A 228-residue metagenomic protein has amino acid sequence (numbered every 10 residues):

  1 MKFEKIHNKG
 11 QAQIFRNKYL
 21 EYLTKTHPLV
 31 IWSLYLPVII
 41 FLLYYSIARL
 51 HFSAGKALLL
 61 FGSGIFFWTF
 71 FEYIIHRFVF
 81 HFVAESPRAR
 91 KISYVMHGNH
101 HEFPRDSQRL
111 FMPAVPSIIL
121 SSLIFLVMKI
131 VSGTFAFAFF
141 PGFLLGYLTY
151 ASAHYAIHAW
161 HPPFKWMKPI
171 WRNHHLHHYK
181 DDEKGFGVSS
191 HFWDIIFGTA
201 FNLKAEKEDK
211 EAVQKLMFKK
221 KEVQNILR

Functional and structural regions predicted by a protein language model:
M1-F140, S152, E183-R228: Non-catalytic, topology-defining segments of multipass membrane proteins
H51-S53, Y147, P163-M167: N-terminal start-of-chain detector that recognizes signal peptides and the immediate post-cleavage beginning
G62, F66, L144, K165-K168: Residue-level detector of transmembrane insertion/anchoring sites
L144-A151: Alpha-helical membrane-embedded segments
I157-I170, E183: Interfacial helix-loop-helix junctions of multi-pass membrane proteins
I170-L176: Short, membrane-exposed interhelical loops at transmembrane-helix boundaries
K180: Active-site rim elements
